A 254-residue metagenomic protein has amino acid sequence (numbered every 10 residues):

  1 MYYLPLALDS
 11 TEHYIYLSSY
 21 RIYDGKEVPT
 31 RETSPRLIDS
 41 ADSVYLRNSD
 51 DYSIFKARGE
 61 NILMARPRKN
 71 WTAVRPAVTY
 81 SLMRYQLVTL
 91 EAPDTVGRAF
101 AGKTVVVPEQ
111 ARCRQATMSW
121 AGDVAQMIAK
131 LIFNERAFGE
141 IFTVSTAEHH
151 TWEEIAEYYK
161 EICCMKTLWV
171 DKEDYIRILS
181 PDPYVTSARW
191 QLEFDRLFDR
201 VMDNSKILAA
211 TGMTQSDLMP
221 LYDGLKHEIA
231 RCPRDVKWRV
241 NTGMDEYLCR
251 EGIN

Functional and structural regions predicted by a protein language model:
M1-S43, A57-I62: NAD(P)-cofactor binding segment of oxidoreductase domains
S18, E60-Y85: Conserved beta-loop-beta element that borders a ligand/cofactor-binding pocket
P29-E60, V88-A92, R114-M118, G122 (+2 more regions): Short-chain dehydrogenase/reductase
A73, Q115-A125, I141, H149-W152 (+2 more regions): Conserved loop-to-helix N-cap of the C-terminal "lid" that shapes the substrate pocket in Rossmann-like
S81, P108-R114, F142-H149, K160 (+2 more regions): Glycine-rich Rossmann NAD(P)(H)-binding loop
L87-V96, P108-F133, G139-E140: Substrate-positioning beta->alpha
D94-P108, C164-L168: A short C-terminal helix-loop "cap" of Rossmann-like NAD(P)-dependent dehydrogenase/epimerase domains
K130-L192, N204, K226-H227, C232-N254: Mid/C-terminal beta-alpha module of Rossmann-like enzyme folds, strongest in SDR-family dehydrogenases/epimerases
